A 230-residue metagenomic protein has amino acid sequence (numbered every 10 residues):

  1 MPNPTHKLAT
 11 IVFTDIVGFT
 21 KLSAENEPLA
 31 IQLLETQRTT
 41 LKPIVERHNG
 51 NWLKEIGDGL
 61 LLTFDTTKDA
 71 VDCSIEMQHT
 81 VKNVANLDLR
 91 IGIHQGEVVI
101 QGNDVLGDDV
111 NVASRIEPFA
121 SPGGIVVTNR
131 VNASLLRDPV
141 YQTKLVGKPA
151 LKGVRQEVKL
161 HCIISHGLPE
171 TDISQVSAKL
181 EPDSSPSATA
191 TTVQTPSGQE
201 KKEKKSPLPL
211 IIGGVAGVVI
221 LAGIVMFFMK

Functional and structural regions predicted by a protein language model:
M1, G123, R130-M226: Intrinsically disordered, glycine/charged-rich C-terminal tails and inter-domain linkers that flank nucleotidyl cyclase
M1-C73, T80: Catalytic NTP-binding/metal-coordinating core of nucleotidyl cyclase/transferase enzymes
L8, T39, R47-N49, K82 (+6 more regions): Generic hydrophobic-segment detector
F19, I100, L168-E170: Short, acidic Gly/Pro/Ser/Thr-rich loop/turn segments
K21, Q37, M77, V81 (+2 more regions): Hydrophobic alpha-helical elements and their junctions with loops/disorder across both membrane and soluble proteins
S23, T63, T67, L106 (+2 more regions): Generic alpha-helix initiation/capping and coil-helix boundary signal
L61-S165: Catalytic beta-strand-to-alpha-helix segment of the class III nucleotidyl cyclase homology domain
F228-K230: Juxtamembrane boundary at the C-terminal end of a transmembrane helix
